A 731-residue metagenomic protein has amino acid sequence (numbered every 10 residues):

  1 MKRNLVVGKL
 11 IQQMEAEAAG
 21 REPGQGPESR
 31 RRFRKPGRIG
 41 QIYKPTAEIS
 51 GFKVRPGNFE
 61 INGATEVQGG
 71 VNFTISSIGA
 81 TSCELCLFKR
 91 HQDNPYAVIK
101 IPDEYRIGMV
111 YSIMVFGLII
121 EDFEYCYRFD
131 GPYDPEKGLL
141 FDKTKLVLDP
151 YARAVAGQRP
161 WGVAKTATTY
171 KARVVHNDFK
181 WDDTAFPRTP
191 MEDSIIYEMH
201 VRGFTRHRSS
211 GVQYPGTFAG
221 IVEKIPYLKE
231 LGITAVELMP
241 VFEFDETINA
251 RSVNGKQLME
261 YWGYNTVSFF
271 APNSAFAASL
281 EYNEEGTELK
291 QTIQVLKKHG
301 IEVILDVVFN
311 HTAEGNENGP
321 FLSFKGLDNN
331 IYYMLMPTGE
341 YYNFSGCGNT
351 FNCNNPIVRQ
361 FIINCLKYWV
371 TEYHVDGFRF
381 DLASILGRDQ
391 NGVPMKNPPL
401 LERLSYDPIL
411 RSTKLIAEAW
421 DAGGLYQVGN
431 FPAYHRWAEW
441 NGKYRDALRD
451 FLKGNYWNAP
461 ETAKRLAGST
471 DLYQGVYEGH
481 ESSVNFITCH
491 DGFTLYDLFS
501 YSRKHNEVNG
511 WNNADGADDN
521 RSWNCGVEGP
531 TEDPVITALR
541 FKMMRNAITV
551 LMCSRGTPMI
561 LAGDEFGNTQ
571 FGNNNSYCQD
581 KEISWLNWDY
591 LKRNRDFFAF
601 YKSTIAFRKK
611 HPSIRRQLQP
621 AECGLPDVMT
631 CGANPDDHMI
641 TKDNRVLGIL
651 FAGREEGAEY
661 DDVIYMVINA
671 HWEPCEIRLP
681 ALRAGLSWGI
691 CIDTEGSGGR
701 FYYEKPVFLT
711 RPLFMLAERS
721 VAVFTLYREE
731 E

Functional and structural regions predicted by a protein language model:
K2-E15, R21, E28-Y197, R202 (+5 more regions): Carbohydrate-interacting/catalytic domains
I75, Y127, M199, L228 (+9 more regions): Conserved, mostly hydrophobic/aromatic
V98, R208-V222, Y501-N506, R700-T710: Short, polar loop/linker segments at the starts of domains and inter-domain junctions
D122, D134-G138, T205-H207, F244-I248 (+6 more regions): Short catalytic/ligand-binding loop motif for oxyanion handling, primarily in non-cytosolic enzymes, centered on
F123-Y125, F129-D183, E246-T266, H299 (+3 more regions): Core domains of carbohydrate- and sulfate-ester-processing enzymes
I195-Y197, V236, V303-L305, F378 (+2 more regions): Hydrophobic faces of well-ordered beta-strands that scaffold small-molecule active sites in alpha/beta enzyme cores
H200-V375, R379-Y406, L425, L472: Substrate-binding/active-site clefts of carbohydrate-active enzymes
H374, G387-Q390, K396-A562, F566-G567 (+5 more regions): Conserved alpha/beta catalytic core and glycan-binding cleft of carbohydrate-active enzymes
